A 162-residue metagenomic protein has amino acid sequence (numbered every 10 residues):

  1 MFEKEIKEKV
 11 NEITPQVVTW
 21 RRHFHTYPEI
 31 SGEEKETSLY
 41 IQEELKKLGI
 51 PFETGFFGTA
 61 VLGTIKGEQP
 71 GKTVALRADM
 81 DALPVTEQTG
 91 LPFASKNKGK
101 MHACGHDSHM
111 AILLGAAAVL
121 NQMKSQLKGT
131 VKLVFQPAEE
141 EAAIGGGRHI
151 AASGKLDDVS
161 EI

Functional and structural regions predicted by a protein language model:
F2-H102, A111-L127: Acidic/His- and Gly-rich active-site-bordering loop/insert found across diverse amide/peptide-bond hydrolases
C104-H106: Membrane-interface loop-to-helix entry segments
S108-I162: Acidic/histidine-rich catalytic neighborhood of metal-dependent amide-processing enzymes
